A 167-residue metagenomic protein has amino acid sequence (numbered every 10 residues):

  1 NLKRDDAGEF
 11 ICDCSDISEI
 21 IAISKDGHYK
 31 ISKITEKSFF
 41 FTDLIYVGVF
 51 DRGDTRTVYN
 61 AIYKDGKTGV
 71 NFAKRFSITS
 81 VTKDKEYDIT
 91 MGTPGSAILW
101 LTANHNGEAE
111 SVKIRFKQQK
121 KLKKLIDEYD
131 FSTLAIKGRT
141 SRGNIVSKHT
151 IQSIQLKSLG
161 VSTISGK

Functional and structural regions predicted by a protein language model:
N1-K167: C-terminal interaction appendages of subunits in large macromolecular complexes
